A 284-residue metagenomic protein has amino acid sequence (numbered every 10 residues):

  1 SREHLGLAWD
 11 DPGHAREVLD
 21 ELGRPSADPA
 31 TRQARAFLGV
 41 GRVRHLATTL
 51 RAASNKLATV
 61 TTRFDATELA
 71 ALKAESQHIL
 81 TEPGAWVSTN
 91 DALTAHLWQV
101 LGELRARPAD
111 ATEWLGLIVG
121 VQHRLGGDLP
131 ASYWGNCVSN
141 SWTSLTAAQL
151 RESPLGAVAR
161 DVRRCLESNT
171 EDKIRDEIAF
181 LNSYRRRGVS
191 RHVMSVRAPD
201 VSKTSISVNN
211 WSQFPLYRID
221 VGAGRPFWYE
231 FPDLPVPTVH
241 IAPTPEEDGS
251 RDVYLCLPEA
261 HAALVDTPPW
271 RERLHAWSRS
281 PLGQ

Functional and structural regions predicted by a protein language model:
S1-V201, S205: Soluble acyl-CoA-dependent acyltransferase catalytic core bearing the H(X)4D motif
V196-Q284: Low-complexity, glycine/alanine/valine/leucine- and proline-rich hydrophobic stretches
